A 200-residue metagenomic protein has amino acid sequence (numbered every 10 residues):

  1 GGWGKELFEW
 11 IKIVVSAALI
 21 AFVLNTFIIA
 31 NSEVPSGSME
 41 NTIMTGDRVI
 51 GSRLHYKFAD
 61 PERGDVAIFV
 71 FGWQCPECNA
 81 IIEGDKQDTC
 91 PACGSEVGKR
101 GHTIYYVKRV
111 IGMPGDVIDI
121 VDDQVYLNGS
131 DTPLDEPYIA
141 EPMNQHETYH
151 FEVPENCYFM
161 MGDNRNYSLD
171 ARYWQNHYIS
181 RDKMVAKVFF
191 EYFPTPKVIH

Functional and structural regions predicted by a protein language model:
G1-F8, F27, S32, N41-H200: Soluble "head" domains of membrane/secretory-pathway proteins
K12-F27: Hydrophobic membrane-insertion alpha-helices, especially the h-region of bacterial N-terminal signal peptides
